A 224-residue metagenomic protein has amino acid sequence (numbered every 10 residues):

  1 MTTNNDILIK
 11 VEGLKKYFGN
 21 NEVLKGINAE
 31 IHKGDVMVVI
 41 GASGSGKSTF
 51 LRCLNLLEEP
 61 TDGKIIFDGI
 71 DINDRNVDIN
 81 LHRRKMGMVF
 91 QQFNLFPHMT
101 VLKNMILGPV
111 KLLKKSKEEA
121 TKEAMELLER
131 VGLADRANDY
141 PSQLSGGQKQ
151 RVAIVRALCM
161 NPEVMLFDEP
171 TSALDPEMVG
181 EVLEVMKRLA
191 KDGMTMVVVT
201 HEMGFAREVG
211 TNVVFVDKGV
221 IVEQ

Functional and structural regions predicted by a protein language model:
D6-I9, K15-Q224: ABC family nucleotide-binding domain
